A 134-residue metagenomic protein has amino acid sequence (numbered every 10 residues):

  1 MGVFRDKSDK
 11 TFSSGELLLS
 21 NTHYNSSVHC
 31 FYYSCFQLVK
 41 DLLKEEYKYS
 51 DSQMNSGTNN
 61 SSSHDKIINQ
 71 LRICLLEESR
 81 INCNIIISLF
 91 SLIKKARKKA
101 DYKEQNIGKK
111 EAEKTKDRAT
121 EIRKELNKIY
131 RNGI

Functional and structural regions predicted by a protein language model:
M1-I134: Terminal alpha-helical segments
